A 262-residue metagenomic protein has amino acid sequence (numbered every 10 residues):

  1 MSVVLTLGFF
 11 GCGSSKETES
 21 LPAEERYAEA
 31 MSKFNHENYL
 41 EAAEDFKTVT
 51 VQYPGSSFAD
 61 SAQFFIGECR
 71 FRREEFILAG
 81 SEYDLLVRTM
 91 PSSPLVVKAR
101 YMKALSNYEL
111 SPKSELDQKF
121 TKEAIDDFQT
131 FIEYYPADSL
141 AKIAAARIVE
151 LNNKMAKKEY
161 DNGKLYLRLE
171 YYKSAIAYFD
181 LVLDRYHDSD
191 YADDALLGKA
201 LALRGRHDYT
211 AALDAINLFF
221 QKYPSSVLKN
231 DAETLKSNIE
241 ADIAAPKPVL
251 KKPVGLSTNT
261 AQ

Functional and structural regions predicted by a protein language model:
M1-G8: Bacterial N-terminal signal peptides
G8-Q262: Acidic, polar-rich low-complexity tracts and alpha-helical solenoid repeat scaffolds
